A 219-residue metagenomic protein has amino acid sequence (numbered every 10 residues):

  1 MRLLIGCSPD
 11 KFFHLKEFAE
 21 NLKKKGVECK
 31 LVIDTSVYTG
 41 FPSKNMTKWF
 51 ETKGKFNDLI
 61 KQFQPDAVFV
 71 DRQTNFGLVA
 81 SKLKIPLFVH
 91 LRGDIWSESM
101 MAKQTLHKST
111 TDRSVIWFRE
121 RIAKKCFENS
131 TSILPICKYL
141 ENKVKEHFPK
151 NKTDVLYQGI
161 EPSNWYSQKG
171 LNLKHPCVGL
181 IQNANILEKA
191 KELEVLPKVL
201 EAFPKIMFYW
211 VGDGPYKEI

Functional and structural regions predicted by a protein language model:
M1-V37, E201: N-terminal subdomain of nucleotide-sugar transferases
L4, G170-L200, F208-Y209: Conserved donor-binding/catalytic core segment of Leloir-type glycosyltransferases
L4-I5, N57-N75, A80: Short N-terminal targeting/anchoring amphipathic segment
V32-L59, H107-T111: A short, charged, and often flexible helix/loop element on the N-terminal side of the glycosyltransferase catalytic
T35, I181-N185, M207-I219: Glycosyltransferase donor-sugar binding loop
Y38-P42, V89-R121: Acceptor-binding helix/loop patch of EC 2.4 sugar-transfer enzymes, predominantly nucleotide-sugar-dependent
D58, D112-I133: Membrane-proximal helix-turn-helix segments that form the acceptor-binding/catalytic region of lipid-linked
Y139, G159: Carbohydrate-associated surface elements
